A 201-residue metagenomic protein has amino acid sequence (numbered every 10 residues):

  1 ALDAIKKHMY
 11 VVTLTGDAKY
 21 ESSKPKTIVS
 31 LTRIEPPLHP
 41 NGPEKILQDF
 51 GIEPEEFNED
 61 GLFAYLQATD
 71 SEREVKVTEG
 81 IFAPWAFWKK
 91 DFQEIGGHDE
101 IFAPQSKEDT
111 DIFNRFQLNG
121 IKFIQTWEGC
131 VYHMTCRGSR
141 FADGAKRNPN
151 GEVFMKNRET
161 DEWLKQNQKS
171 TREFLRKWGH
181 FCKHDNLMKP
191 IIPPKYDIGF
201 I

Functional and structural regions predicted by a protein language model:
A1-S22: Acidic donor-binding/catalytic loop of UDP-sugar-dependent glycosyltransferases, especially processive GT2
D17-E21, P25-G51: Short beta-strand-to-loop element that shapes/binds the nucleotide-sugar donor at the catalytic cleft/hinge
F57-K90, E94, T160-D161: A recurrent flexible, glycine/aromatic-enriched loop bordering the glycosyltransferase active site that acts as
K76-V77, D99-A103, N157-E162: Active-site rim elements
G80, P84-G96, F102-C130, T135: A short, conserved alpha-helix in the catalytic core of glycosyltransferases
A103, Q125-E159: Active-site donor/metal-binding and catalytic loop motifs of nucleotide-sugar-dependent glycosylation enzymes
D143-H184: Catalytic core of nucleotide-sugar-dependent glycosyltransferases
L187-F200: N-proximal low-complexity "stem/linker" segments adjacent to membrane-targeting elements
